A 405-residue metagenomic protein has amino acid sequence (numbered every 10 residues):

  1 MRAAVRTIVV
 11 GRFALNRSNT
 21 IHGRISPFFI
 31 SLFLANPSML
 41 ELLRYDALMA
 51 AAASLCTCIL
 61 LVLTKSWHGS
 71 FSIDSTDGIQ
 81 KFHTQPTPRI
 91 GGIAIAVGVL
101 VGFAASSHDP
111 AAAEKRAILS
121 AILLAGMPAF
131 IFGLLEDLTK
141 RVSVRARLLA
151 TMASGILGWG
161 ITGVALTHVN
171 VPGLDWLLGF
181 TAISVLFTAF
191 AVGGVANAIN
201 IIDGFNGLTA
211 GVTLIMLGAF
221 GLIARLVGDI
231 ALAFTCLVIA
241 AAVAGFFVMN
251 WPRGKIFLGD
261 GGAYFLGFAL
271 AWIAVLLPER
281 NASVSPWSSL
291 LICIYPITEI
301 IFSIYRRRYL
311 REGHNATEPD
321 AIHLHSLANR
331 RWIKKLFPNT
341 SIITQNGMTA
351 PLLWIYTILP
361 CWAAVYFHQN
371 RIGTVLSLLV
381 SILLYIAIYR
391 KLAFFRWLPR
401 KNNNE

Functional and structural regions predicted by a protein language model:
M1-S38: N-terminal amphipathic/basic-hydrophobic helices that include classical n-h-c signal peptides and signal-anchor
N36-I301: "…together with the soluble PPM/PP2C metallo-phosphatase catalytic core" -> "…together with the soluble PPM/PP2C
L63-P88, F302-I343: Cytosolic, membrane-interface loops and tails of multi-pass inner-membrane proteins
V99, A242, N346-A364: Hydrophobic membrane-spanning alpha-helices of multi-pass integral membrane proteins
F103-P110, L359-G373: Juxtamembrane "helix exit" motif at the C-terminal ends of alpha-helical transmembrane segments in multi-pass membrane
P128-K140, Y366-E405: Alpha-helical transmembrane segments and their immediate juxtamembrane interface regions
V144, G207, N339-G347: Internal alpha-helical transmembrane segments of multi-pass membrane proteins
N281-I292, P360-C361, N370-S377: Structural signal for the N-terminal portions of transmembrane helices and their immediately preceding loop/interface
